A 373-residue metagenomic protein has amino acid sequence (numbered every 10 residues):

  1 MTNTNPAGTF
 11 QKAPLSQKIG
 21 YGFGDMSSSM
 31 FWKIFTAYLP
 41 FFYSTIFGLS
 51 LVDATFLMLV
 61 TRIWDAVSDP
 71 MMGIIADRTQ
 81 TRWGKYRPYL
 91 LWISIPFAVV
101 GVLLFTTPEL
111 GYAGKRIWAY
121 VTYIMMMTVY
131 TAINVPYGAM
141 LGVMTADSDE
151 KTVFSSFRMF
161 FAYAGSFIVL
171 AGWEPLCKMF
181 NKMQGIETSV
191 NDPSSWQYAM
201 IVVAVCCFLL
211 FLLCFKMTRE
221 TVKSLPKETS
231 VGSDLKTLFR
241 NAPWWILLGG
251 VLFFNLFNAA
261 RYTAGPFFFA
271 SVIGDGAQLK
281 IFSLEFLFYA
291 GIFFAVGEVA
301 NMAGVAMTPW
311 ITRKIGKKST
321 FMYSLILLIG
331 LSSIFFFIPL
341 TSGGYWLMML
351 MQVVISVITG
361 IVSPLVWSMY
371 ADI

Functional and structural regions predicted by a protein language model:
T2-I373: Membrane-embedded alpha-helical bundles of multi-pass transporters/translocases, especially carrier/permease families
